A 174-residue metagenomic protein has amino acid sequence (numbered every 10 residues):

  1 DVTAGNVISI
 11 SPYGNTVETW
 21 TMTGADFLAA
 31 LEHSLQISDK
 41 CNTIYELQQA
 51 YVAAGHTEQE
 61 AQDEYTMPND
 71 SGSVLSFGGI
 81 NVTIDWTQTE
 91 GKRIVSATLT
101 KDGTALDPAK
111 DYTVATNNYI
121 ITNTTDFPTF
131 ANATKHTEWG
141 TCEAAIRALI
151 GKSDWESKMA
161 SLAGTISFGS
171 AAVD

Functional and structural regions predicted by a protein language model:
D1-D174: Feature captures C-terminal
